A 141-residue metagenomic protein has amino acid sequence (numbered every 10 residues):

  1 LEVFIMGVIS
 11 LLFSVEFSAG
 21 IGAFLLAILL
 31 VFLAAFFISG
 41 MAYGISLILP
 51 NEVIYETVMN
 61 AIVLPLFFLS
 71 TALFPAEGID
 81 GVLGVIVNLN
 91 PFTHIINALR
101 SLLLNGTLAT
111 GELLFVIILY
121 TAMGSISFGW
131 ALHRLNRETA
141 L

Functional and structural regions predicted by a protein language model:
L1-M59, T107-L132: Alpha-helical transmembrane segments and their short interhelical loops
V3-M6, L47, P91, L102 (+1 more regions): Conserved short hydrophobic patches within well-ordered secondary structure
S10-L11, V15, L47, T71 (+3 more regions): Transmembrane helix-loop junction
F67-M123: Membrane-interfacial helix-loop-helix junctions in multi-pass membrane proteins
H133-L141: Short cytosolic juxtamembrane segments of multi-pass membrane proteins
